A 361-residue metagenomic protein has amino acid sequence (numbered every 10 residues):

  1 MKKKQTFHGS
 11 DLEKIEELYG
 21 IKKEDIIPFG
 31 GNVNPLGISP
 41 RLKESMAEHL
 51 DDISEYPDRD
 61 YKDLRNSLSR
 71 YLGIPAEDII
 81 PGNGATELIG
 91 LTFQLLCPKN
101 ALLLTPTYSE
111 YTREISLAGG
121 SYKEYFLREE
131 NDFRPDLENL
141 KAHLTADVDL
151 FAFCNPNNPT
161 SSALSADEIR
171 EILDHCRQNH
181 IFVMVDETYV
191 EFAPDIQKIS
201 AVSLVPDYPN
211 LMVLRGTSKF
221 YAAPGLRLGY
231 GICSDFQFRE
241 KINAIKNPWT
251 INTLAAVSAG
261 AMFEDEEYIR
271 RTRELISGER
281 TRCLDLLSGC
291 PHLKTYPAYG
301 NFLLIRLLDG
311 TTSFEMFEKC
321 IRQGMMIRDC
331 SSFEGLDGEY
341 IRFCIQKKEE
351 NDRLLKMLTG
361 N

Functional and structural regions predicted by a protein language model:
M1-G84, L91: N-terminal small-domain helix-loop-helix segment of the aminotransferase-like
I38-S39, D60, N210-G289, L293-Y296: PLP-dependent aminotransferase class I/II
P40, G310-F317, E350-R353: Short, conserved charged micro-motifs
Q94-F153: PLP-dependent aminotransferase-like
A118, Q178-N179, Y208, C290 (+1 more regions): Helix C-cap/helix->beta junction micro-motif
E130-A193, L304: Active-site phosphate-binding strand-loop segment of PLP-dependent enzymes
D167, R322-Q323, E334-N361: PLP-dependent enzyme catalytic core of the Aspartate aminotransferase-like
S277, C290-Q323: Conserved PLP-binding catalytic core of the aspartate aminotransferase-like
